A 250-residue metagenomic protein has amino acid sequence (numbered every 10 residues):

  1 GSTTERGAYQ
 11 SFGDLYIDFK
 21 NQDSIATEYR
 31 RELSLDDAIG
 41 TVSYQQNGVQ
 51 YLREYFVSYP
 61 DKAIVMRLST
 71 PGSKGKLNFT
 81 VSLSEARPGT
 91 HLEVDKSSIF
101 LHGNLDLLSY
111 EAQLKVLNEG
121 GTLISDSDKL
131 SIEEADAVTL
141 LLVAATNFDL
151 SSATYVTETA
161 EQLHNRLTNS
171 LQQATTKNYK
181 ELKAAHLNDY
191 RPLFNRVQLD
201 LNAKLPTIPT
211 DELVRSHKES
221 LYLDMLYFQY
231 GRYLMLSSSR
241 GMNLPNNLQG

Functional and structural regions predicted by a protein language model:
G1-G250: Aromatic-residue-lined binding/catalytic grooves and analogous aromatic/hydrophobic interfacial grooves in multimeric
